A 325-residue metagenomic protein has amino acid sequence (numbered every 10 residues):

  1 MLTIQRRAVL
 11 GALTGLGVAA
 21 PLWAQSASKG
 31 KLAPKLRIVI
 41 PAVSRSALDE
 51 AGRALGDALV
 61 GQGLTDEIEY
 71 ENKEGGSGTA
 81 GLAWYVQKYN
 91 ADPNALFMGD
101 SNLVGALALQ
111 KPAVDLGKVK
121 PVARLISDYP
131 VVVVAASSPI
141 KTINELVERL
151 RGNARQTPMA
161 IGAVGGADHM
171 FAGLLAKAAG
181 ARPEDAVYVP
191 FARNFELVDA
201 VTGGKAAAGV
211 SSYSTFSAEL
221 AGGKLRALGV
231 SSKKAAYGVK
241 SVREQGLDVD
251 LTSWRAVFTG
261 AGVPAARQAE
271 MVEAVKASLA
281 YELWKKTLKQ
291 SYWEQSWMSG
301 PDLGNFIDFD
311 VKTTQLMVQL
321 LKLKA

Functional and structural regions predicted by a protein language model:
L2, A8-Q25: N-terminal export signals
A24-K118, A181-A207, W297, L323-A325: N-terminal (or domain-start) structured segment
S26-S28, K118-P121, K240-D248: Short beta-strand/turn micro-motifs at beta-sheet edges
A33-P34, A266-A325: An extracytoplasmic/periplasmic, membrane-proximal ligand-sensing/linker region
Q87-N94, A108-E196, V242, W254-T287: Hinge/capping helix and adjacent helix->loop/strand transition within the periplasmic-binding protein
S101-K111, G173-G180, G203, A207-K240: A ligand-binding cleft/hinge motif common to bilobed small-molecule-binding domains
T215-E282, F309-K312: C-terminal lobe and pocket-closing loops of periplasmic/extracytoplasmic Venus-flytrap solute-binding proteins
